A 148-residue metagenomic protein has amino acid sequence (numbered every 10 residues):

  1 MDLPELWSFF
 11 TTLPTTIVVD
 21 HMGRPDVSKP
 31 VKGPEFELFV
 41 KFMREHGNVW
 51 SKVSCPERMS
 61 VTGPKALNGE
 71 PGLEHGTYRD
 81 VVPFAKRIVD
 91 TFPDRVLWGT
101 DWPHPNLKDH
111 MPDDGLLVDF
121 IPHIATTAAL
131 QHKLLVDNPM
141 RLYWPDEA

Functional and structural regions predicted by a protein language model:
M1-W98, K108: Catalytic pocket-lining loop regions of alpha/beta-barrel enzymes, especially the amidohydrolase/enolase/GH5 lineages
H21, S51, D101, Q131 (+1 more regions): Divalent metal-coordination and catalytic microenvironments
A66-E70, Y78, P103, D113 (+1 more regions): Generic, low-specificity signal for short hydrophobic/alpha-helical stretches with a mild N-terminal bias, encompassing
K86-R87, T91-L97, P105-A148: Mid-to-C-terminal alpha-helical segments outside catalytic/metal-binding sites
